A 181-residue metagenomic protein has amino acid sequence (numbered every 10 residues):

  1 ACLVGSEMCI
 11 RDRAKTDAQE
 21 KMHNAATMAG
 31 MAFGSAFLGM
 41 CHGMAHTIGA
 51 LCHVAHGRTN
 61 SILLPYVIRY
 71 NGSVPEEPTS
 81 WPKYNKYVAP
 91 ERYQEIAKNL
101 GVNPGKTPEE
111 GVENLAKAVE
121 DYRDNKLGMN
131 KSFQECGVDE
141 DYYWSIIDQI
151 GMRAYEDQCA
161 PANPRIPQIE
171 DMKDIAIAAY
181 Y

Functional and structural regions predicted by a protein language model:
C2-I10: Short, small-residue-biased leader/transition segments that mark boundaries at the very start of proteins
S6, G30-F33, G72: A structural signal for well-ordered alpha-helices, especially hydrophobic packing surfaces of coiled-coils
R11-K21, A36-C41, T79, G105-E109 (+2 more regions): Flexible, glycine/charged-enriched surface loops at secondary-structure junctions
T16-H23, T27, E113, E170: An alpha-helix initiation/capping motif
M22-G30, M44, L64-I68, V119 (+3 more regions): Short alpha-helical scaffolding segments that buttress acidic/His motifs in well-ordered protein cores
T27-N60, D157-P161: Glycine-rich phosphate/pyrophosphate-binding beta-alpha loops
L51-V54, R58-Y142: Gly/Pro-rich interdomain helix-loop hinge
Y142-Y181: Short, amphipathic C-terminal "tail helix"
